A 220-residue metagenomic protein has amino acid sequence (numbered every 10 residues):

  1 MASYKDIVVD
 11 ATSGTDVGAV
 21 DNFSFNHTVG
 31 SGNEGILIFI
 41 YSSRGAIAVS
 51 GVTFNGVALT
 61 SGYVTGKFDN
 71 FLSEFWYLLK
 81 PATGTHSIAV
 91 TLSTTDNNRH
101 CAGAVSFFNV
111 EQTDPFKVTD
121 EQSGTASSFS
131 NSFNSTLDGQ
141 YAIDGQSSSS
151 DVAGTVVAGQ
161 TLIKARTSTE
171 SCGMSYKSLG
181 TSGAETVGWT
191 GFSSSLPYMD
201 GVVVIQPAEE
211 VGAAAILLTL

Functional and structural regions predicted by a protein language model:
M1-L220: Primarily extracytoplasmic/secreted proteins and surface-exposed domains characterized by disulfide-bonded cysteine
